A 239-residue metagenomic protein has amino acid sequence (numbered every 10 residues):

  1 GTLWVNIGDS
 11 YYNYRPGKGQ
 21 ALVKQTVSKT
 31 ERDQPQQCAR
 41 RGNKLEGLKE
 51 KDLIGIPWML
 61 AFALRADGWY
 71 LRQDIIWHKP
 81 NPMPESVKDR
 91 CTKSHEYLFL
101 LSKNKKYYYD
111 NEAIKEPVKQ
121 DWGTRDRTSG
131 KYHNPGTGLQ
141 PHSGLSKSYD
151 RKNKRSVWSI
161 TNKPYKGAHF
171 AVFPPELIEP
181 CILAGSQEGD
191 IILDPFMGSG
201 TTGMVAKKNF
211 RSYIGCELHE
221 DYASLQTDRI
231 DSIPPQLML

Functional and structural regions predicted by a protein language model:
G1-I233, M238-L239: Core catalytic lobe of class I
